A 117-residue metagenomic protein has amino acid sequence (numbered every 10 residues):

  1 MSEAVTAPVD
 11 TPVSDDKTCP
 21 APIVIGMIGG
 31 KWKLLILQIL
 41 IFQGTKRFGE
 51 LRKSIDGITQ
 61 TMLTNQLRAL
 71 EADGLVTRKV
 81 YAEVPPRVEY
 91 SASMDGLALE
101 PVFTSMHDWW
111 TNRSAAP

Functional and structural regions predicted by a protein language model:
M1-K17, K31: Recognition helices and adjacent regulatory flanks at domain boundaries
D15-T61, E83, E89: N-terminal helix-turn-helix DNA-binding core of bacterial DNA-binding proteins
Q66: Residues within the DNA-recognition helix of helix-turn-helix
D73, V102-S114: Alpha-helical linker/hinge and terminal dimerization helices associated with HTH transcriptional regulators
A82-S105: Basic, amphipathic "hinge/linker" alpha-helix immediately C-terminal to the N-terminal HTH DNA-binding motif
P117: C-terminal effector-binding regulatory domain of bacterial HTH transcription factors
